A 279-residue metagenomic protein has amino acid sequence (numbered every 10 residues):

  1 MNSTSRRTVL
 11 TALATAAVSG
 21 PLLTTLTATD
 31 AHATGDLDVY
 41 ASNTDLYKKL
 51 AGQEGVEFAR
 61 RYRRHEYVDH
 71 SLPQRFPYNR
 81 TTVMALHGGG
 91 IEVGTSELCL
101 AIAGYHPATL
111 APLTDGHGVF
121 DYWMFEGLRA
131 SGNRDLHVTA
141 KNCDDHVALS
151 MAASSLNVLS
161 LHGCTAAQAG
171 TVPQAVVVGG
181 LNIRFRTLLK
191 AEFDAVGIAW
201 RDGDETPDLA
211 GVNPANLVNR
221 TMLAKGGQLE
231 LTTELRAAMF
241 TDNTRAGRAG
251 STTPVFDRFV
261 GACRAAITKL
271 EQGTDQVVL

Functional and structural regions predicted by a protein language model:
M1-A17: N-terminal secretory signal peptides and thylakoid transit peptides that target proteins across membranes
L13-A14, G20-T24, T29-L279: N-terminal catalytic or cofactor-binding beta/alpha core of small enzyme domains
